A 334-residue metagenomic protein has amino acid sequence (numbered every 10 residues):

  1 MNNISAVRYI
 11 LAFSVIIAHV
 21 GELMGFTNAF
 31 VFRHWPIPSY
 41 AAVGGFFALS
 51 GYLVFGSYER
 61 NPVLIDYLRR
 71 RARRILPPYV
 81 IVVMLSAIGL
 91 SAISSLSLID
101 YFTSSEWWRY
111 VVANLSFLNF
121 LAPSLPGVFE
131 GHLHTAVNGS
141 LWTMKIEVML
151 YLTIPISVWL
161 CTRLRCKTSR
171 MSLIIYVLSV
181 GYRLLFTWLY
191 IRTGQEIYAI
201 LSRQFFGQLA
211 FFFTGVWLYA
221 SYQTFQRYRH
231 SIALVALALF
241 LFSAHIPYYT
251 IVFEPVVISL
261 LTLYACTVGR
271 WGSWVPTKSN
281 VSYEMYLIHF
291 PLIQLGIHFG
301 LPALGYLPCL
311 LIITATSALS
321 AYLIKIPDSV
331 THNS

Functional and structural regions predicted by a protein language model:
N2, V31-V43, L133-I146, T187-F211 (+3 more regions): Interfacial loop-to-helix transition and helix-capping segments at the boundaries of transmembrane helices
N2-E59, L76-Y79, F206, M285-L292: Functionally critical transmembrane alpha-helices in membrane proteins and complexes, commonly lining
F13-G21, I175-L189, V235-P247, Y264 (+1 more regions): Aromatic-anchored segments of alpha-helical transmembrane domains
A42-R73, P78-Y101, L292, I312-S320 (+1 more regions): Juxtamembrane transmembrane-helix termini
F55-P62, I88-S94, I156-R165, V216-F225 (+5 more regions): Structural signal for the C-terminal ends of transmembrane alpha-helices and the immediately following loop
Y79-I146, I258-L261, A265: Membrane-interface helix-loop-helix regions
V148-V180, Y219-I232, L301-Y306: Solvent-exposed interhelical
F212, L237-D328: Alpha-helical transmembrane segments of multi-pass integral membrane proteins
